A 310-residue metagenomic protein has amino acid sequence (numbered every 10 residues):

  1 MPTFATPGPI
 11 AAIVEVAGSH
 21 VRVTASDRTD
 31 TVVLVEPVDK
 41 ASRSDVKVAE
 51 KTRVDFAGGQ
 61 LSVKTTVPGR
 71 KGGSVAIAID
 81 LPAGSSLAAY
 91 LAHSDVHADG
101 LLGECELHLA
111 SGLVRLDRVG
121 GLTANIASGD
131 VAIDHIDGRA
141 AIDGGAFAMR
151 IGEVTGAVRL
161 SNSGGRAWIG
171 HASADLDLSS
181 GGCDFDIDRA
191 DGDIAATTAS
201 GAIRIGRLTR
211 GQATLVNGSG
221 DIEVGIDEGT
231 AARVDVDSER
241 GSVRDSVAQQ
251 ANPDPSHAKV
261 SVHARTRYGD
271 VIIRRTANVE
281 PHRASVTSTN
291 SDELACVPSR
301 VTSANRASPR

Functional and structural regions predicted by a protein language model:
M1-R310: Intrinsically disordered, low-complexity terminal regions
